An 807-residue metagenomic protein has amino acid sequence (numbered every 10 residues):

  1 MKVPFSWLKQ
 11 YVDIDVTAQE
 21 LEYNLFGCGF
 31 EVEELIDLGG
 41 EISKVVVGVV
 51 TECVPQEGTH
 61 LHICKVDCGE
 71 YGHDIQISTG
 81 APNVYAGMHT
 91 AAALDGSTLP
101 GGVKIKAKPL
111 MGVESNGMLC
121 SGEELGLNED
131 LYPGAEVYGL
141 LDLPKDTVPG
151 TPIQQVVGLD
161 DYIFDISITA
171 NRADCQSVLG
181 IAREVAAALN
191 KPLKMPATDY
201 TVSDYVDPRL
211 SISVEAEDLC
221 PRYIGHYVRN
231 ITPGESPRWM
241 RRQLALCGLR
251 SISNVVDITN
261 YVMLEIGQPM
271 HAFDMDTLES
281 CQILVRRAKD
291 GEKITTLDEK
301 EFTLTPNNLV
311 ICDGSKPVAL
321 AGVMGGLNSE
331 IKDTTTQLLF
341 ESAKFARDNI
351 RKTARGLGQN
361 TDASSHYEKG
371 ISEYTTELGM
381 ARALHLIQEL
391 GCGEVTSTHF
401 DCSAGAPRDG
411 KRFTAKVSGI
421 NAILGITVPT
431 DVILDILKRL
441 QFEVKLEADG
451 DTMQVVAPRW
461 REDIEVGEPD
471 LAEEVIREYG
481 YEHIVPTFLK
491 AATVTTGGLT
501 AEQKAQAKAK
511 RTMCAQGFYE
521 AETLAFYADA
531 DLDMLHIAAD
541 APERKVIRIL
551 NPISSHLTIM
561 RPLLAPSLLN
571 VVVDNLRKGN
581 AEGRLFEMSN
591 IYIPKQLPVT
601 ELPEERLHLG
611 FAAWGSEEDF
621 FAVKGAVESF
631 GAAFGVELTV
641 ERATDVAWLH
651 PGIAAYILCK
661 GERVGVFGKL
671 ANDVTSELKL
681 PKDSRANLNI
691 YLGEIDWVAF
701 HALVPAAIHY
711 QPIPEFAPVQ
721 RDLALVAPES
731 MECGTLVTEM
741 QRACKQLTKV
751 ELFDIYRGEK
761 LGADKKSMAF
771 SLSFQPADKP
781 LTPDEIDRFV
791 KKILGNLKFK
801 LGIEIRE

Functional and structural regions predicted by a protein language model:
M1-V202, V206, L339, G356-G358 (+5 more regions): Phosphate-backbone binding interfaces of nucleic-acid-interacting proteins
K2, R439-F442, A448, K595-P598 (+3 more regions): A carboxyl-terminal module marker
F5, Y23, P55, L189 (+2 more regions): Glycine/proline-enriched, intrinsically flexible loops and inter-domain linkers
E33, V47-I77, R242, L246 (+1 more regions): Conserved mixed alpha/beta core segments that line enzyme active sites in large multi-domain catalysts
G39-S43, Y200-D204, Q454-V456, T493-V494 (+4 more regions): Beta-rich nucleic-acid/ligand-interaction surfaces
M111-L140, Q154, Y162, N308-R408 (+4 more regions): Mobile "lid/hinge" segments at catalytic clefts and subdomain interfaces of large enzymes
L189-V214, G391-I420: Terminal amphipathic helices with adjacent charged low-complexity linkers/tails
F413-A581, R721, S773-A777, E785-E807: Extended, well-folded interaction surfaces typified by the phenylalanyl-tRNA synthetase beta subunit core
